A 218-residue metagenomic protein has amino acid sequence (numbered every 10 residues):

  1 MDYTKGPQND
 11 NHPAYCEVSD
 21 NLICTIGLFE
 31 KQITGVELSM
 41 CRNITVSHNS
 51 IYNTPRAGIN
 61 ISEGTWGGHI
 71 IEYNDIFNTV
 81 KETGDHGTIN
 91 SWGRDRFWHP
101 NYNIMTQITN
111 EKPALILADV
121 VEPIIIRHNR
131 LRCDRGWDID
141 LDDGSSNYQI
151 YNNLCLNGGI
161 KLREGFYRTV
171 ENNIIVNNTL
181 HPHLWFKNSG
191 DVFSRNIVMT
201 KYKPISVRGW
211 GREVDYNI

Functional and structural regions predicted by a protein language model:
M1, E72-F77, G84-D95: Hydrophobic, aliphatic-enriched repeat segments that assemble into extended interaction scaffolds in large eukaryotic
M1-S19, L38-S47, E63-I70, R94-R127 (+4 more regions): Surface-exposed loop/turn motifs in large extracellular/passenger domains
M1-Y3, G27-T34, P55-G64, V80-G87 (+5 more regions): Short glycine/acidic-rich loop motifs that flank beta-strands on beta-rich extracellular proteins
C24, F29, D95-R96, R132: Active-site/binding-pocket entry motifs
E30-E37, D75, N90, T109-V121 (+2 more regions): Active-site-adjacent structural elements in folded domains
T45, Q149-I218: Predominantly extracellular beta-rich ligand-binding scaffolds that present long acidic/polar faces for carbohydrate
